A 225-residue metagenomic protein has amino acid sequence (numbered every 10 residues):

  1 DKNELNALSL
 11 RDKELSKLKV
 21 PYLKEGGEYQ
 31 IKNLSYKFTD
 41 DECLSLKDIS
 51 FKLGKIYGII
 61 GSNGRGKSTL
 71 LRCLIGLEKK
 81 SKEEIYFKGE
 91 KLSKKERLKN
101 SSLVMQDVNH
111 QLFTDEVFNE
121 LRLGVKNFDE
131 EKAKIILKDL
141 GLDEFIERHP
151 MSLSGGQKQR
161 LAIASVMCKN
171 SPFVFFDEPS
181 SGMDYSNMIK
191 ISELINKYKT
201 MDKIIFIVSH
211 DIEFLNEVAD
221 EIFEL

Functional and structural regions predicted by a protein language model:
I60-S62: The feature captures the beta-strand-to-loop junction immediately N-terminal to the Walker
I75: Helix-to-loop junction immediately C-terminal to a conserved catalytic motif
E130-F145: Conserved ABC ATPase "signature" region
H149-L153, Q157: Conserved ABC ATPase signature
V174-D177: Catalytic Walker B motif of ABC-type/P-loop ATPase nucleotide-binding domains
D184: ABC-family nucleotide-binding domains
S209-H210: H-loop/switch region of ABC-family ATPase nucleotide-binding domains
